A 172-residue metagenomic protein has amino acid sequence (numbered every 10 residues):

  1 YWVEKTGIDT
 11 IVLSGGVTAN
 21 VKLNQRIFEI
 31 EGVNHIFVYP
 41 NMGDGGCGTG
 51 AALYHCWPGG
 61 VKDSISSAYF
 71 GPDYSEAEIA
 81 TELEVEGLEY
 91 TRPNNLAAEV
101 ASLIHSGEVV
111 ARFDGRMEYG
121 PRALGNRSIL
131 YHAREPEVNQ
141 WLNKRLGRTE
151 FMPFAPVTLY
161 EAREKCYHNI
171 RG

Functional and structural regions predicted by a protein language model:
V3-T10, T18-A19, N24-G172: Flexible beta->alpha loop and helix N-cap segments adjacent to enzyme active/binding sites
